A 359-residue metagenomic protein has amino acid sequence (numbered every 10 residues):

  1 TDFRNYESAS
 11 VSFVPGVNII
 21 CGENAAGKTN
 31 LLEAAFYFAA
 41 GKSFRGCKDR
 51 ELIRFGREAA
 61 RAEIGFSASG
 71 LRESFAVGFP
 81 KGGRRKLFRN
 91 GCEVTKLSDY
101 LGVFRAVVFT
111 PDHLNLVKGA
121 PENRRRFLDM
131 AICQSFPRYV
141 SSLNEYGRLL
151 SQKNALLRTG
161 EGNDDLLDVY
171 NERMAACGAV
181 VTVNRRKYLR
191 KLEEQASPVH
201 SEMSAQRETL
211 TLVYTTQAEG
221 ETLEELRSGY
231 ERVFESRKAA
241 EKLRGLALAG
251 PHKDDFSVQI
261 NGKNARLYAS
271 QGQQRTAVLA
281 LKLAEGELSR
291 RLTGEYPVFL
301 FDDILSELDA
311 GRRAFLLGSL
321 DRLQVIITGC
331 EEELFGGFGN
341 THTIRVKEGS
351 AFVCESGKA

Functional and structural regions predicted by a protein language model:
T1-E23, D165-V298, E307-G311, F315-G318 (+3 more regions): Conserved NTPase motor "head" modules and their coupling/switch loops across ABC/AAA+ ATPases, GTPases, and GHKL ATPases
K28: Conserved lysine of the Walker
A39-N123, D129-Y139, E193-P198, L226 (+1 more regions): Nucleotide-state sensing region of NTPase/ATPase domains
I64, Q324-E331: Structural recognition of the conserved hydrophobic beta-strand(s) that form the central parallel beta-sheet of P-loop
N115-L116, E122-D168, E172, V180: Long, charged N-terminal accessory/stalk domains
M130, E333-R345: Short regulatory helix/loop adjacent to the ATP-binding pocket of P-loop NTPases
D302-I304: Walker B catalytic acidic pair
